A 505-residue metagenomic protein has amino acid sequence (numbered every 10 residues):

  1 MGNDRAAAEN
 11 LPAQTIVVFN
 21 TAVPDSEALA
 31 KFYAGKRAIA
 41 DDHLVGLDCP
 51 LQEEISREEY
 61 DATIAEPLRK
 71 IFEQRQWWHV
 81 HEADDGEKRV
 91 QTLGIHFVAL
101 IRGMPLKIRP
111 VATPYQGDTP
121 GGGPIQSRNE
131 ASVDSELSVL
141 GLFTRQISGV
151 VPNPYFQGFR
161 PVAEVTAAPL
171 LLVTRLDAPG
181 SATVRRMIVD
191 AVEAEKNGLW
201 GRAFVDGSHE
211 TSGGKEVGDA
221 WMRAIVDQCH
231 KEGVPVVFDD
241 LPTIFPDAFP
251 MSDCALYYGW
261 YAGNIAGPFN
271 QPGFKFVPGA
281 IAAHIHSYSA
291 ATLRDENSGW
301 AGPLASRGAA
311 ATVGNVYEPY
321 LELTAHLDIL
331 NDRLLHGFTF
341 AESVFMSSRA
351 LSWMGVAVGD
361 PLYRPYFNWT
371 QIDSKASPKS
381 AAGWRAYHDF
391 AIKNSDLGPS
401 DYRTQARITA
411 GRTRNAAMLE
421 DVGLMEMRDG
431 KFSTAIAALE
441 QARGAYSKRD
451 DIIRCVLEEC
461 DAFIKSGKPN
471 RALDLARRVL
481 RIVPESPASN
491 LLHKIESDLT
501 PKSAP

Functional and structural regions predicted by a protein language model:
E53-R223, D227-H230, S352-Y366, T370: Structured catalytic cores of large enzymes
F274-S347: C-terminal soluble interaction/assembly domains
H336-D401: Caspase-like cysteine protease fold
D389-F390, V422, E459, E496: Structural register within alpha-helical repeat arrays
D396-L397, D429, S466, L499 (+1 more regions): Structural motif corresponding to the intra-repeat A-B loop/turn of tetratricopeptide repeats
